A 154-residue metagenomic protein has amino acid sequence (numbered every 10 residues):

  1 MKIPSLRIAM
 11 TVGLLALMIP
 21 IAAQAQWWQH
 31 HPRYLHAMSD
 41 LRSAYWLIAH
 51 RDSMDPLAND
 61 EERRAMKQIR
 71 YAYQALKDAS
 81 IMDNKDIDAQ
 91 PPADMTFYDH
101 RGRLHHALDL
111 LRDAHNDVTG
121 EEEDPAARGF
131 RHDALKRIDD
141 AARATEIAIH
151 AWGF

Functional and structural regions predicted by a protein language model:
M1-T11: Bacterial N-terminal signal peptides that target proteins for export
S5, I21-A23: Intrinsic disorder/low-complexity segments, especially N-terminal tails and targeting/processing regions
A9-P20: Bacterial N-terminal signal peptides
Q24-F154: Long, charged/polar, soluble alpha-helical segments
